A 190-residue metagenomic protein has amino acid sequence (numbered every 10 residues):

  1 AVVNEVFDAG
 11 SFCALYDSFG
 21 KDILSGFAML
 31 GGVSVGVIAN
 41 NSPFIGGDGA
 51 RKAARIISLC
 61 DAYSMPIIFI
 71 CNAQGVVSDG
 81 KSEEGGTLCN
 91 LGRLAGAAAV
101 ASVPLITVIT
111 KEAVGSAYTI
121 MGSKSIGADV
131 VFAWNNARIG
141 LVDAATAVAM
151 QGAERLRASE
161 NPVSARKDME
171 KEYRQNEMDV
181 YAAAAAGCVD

Functional and structural regions predicted by a protein language model:
A1-D190: Ligand-binding clefts of soluble mixed alpha/beta catalytic domains
